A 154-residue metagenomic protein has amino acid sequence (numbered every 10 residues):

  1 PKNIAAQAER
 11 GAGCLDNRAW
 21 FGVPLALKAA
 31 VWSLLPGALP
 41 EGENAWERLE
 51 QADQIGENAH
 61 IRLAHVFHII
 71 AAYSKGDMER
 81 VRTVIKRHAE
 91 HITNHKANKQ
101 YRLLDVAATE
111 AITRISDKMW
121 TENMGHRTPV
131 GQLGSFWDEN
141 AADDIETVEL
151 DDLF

Functional and structural regions predicted by a protein language model:
P1, A8-P24, P36, G76: Extended ligand-binding clefts on enzyme/binding-domain cores
P1-Q7, L39-W46, K86: Helix-turn-helix repeat elements of alpha-solenoid scaffolds
R10-F21, Q54-N58, N94-K99: Flexible helix-coil transition and linker loops at the boundaries of alpha-helical arrays
R18-W32, R62-I70, E110: Amphipathic alpha-helical repeat scaffolds of TPR domains
F21-G22, S33-N44, I55-I61: Terminal alpha-helical segments
A29, A45-Q51: Active/binding-pocket-proximal capping segment
A30-L39, A72-M78: Short coil/turn linking the two alpha-helices of tandem helical-hairpin repeats
H65-F154: Long, ordered, amphipathic alpha-helical scaffolds
